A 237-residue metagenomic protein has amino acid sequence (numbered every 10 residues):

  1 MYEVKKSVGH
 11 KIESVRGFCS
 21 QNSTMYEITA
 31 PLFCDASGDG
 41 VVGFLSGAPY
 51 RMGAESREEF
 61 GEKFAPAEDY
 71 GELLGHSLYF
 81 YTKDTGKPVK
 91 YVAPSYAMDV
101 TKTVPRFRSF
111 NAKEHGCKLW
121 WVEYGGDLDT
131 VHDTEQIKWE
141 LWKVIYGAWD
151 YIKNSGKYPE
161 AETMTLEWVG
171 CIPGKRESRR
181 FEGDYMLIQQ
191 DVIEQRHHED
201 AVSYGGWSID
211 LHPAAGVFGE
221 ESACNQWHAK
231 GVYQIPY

Functional and structural regions predicted by a protein language model:
M1-S14, C19-Y237: Flavin (FAD/FMN)-binding glycine-rich loop and adjacent Rossmann-like elements that form
